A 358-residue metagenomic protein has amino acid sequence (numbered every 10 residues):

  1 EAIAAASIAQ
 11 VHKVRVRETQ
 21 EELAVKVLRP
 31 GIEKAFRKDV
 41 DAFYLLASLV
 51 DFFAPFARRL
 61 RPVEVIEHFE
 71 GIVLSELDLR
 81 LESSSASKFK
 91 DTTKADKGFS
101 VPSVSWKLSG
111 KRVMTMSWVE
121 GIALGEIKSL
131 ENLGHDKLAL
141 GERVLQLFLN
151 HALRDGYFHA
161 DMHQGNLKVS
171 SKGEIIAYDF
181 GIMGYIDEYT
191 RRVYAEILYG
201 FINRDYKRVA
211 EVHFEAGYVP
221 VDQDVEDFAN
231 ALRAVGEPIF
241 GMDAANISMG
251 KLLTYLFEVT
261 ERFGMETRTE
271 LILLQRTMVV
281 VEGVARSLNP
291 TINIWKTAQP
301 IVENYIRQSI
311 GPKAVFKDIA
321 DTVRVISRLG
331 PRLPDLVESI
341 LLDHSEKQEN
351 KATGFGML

Functional and structural regions predicted by a protein language model:
E1-L358: Conserved catalytic cores of large enzyme domains
